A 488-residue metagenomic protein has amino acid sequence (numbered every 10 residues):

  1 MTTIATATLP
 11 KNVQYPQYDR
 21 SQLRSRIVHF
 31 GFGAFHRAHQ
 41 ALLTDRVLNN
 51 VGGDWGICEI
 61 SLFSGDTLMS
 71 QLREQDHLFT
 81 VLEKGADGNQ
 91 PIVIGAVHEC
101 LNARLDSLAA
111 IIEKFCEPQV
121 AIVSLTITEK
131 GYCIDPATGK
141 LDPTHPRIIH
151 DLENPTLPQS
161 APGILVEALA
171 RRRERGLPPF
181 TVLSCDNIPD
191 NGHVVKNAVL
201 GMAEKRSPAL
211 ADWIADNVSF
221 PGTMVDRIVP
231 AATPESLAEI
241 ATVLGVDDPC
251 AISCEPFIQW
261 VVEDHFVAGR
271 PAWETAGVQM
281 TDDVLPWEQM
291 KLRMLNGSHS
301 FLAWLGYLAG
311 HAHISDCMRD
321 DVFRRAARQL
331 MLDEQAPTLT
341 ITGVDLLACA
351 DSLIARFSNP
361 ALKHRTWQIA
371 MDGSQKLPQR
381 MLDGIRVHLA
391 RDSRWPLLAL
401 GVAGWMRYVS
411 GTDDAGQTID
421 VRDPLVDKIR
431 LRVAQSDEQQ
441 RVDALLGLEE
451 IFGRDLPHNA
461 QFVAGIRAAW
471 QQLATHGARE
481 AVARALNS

Functional and structural regions predicted by a protein language model:
M1-S488: Substrate/ligand-engaging "lid" and interaction regions
